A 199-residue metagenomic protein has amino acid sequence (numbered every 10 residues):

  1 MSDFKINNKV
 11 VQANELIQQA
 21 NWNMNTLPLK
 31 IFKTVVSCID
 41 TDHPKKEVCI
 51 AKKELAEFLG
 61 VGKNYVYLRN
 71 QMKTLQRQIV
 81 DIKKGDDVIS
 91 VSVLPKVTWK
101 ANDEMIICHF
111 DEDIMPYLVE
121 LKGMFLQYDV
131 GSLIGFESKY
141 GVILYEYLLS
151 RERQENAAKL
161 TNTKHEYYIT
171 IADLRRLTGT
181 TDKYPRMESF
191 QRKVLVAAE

Functional and structural regions predicted by a protein language model:
M1-E199: Charged, alpha-helix-forming regions
